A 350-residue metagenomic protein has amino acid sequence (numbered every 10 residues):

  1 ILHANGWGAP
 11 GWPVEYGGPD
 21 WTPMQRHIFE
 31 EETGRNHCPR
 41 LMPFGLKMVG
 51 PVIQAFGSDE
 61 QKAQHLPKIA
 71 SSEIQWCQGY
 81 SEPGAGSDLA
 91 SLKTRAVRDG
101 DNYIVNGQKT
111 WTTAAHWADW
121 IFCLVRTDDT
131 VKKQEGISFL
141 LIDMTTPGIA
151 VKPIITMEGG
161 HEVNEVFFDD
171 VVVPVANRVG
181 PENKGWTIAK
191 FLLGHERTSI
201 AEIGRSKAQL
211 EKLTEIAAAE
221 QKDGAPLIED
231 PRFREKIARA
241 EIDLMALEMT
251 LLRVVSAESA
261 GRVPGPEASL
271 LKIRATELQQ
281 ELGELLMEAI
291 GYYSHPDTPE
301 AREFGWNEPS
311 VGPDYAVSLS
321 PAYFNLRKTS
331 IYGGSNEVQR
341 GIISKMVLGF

Functional and structural regions predicted by a protein language model:
H3-S72, A114-W120, L244, E258-P266 (+3 more regions): Internal helix-loop-helix
M24, I28, M48, I188-H195 (+2 more regions): Glycine-rich phosphate/cofactor-binding loops in nucleotide/flavin-utilizing enzymes
S72-Y80: A short, Trp-centered hydrophobic/proline-enriched beta-strand micro-motif
T94-V97: A structural signal for short hydrophobic beta-strand segments in well-ordered beta-sheet cores
D101-N102, N106-K152: A short core secondary-structure module
T110-A115, M157-E158, K328-S335: Glycine-rich phosphate/pyrophosphate-binding beta-alpha loops
G148-L247, T329, K345: Glycine-rich beta->alpha junctions and the first turn(s) of the following alpha-helix
K222-A225, P231, M245-P309: C-terminal helix-coil-helix/basic helical segment that borders enzyme active sites and/or dimer interfaces and provides
